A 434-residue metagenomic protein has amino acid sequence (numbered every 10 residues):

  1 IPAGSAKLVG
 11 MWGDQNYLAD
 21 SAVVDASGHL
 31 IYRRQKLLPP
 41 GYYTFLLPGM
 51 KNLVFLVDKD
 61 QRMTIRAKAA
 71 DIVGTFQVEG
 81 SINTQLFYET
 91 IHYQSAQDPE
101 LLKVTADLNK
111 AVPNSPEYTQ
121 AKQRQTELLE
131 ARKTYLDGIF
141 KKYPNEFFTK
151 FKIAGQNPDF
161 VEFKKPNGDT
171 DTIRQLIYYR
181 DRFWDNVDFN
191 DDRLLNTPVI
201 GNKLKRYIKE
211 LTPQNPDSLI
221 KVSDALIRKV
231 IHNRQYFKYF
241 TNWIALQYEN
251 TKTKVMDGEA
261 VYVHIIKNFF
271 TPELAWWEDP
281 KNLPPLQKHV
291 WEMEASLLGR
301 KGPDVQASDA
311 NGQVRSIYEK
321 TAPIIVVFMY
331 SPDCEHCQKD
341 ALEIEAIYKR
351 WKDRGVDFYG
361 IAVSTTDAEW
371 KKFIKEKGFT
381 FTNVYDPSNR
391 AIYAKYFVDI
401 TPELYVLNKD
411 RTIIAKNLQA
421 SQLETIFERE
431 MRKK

Functional and structural regions predicted by a protein language model:
I1-P144, F151-G155, D159-F183: A non-transmembrane, solvent-exposed segment enriched in polar/low-complexity residues
Y43-L46, K395, I400-K434: Non-catalytic, surface beta->alpha helical segment in thiol-disulfide oxidoreductase systems
T172-T241: Structured, charged N-terminal subsegments at the starts of enzyme catalytic cores and at intra-chain domain/subunit
D217-W277: A cross-family structural signal marking well-folded subdomains
P280-I317, T425-K433: N-terminal "domain-start" segment that seeds a small globular fold
R315-I344, D357-Y359: Short active-site neighborhood of thiol/selenol oxidoreductases, capturing the structured segment around
Q338-K375, S388-A394: Structural microenvironment flanking redox-active thiols in thiol-disulfide oxidoreductases
I374-Y405, K409: Short, internal strand/loop/helix patches that form the active-site neighborhood or redox-interaction surface
